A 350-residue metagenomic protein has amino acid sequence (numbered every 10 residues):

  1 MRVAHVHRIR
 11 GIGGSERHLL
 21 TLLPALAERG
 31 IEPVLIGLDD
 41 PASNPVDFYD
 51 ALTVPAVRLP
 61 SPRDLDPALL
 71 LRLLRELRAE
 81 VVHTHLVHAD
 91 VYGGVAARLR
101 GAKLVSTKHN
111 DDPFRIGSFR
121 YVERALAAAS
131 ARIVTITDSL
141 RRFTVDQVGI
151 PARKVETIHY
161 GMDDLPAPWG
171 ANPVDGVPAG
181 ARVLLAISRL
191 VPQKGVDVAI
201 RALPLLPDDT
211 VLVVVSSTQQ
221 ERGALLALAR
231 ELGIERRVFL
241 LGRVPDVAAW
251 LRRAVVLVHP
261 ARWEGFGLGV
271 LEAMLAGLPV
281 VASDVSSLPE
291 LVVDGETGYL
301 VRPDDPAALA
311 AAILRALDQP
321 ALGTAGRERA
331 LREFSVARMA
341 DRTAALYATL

Functional and structural regions predicted by a protein language model:
H5-L65, Q220-E221: N-terminal strand-loop element at the rim of the active site of nucleotide-sugar-dependent glycosyltransferases
G13-P24, R182, A186-L205, Q220-A224 (+2 more regions): A conserved mid-protein helix/loop that constitutes part of the nucleotide-sugar donor-binding site
L35-S43, M162, I187, V211-L226: Glycosyltransferase donor-sugar binding loop
S130-K154, M162: A short, active-site helix/loop in glycosyltransferases that binds the activated sugar's phosphate group
R243, R262: Aromatic "clamp/platform" in nucleotide-sugar-dependent glycosyltransferases that forms part of the donor/acceptor
P279-A282, V292: Short hydrophobic beta-strand element within catalytic cores of glycosyltransferases and related nucleotide-activated
D294-G295, Y299-P306, R315-P320: Conserved acidic donor-binding segment of nucleotide-sugar-dependent glycosyltransferases
P320-E333, R342-A345: A short, well-ordered alpha-helix in the C-terminal region of glycosyltransferases
